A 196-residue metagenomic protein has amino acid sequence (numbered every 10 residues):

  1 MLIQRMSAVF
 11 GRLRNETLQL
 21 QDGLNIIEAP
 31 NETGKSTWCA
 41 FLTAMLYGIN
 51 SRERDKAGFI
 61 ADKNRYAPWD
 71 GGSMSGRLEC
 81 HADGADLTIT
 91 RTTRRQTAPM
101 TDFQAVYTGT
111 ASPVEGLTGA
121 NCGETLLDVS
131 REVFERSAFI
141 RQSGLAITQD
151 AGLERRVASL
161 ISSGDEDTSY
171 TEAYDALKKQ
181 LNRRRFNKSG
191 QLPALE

Functional and structural regions predicted by a protein language model:
M1, R52, S130-E135, L177-Q180: Short amphipathic alpha-helical segments, especially helix-boundary/capping motifs
M1-N121: Extreme N-terminal "head/tail" segments of very large remodeling/mechanoenzyme assemblies
T17-Q21, R136, R156: Generic signal for short, ordered secondary-structure residues within or immediately flanking folded domains
I26, I140-E196: Extended, Lys/Glu-rich alpha-helical coiled-coil stalks
S36-C39, G116, A120, E124 (+4 more regions): Amphipathic alpha-helical transducer elements in NTP-driven molecular machines
G119-A151: Flexible, charged interface-and-hinge segments in very large macromolecular machines that mediate substrate binding
